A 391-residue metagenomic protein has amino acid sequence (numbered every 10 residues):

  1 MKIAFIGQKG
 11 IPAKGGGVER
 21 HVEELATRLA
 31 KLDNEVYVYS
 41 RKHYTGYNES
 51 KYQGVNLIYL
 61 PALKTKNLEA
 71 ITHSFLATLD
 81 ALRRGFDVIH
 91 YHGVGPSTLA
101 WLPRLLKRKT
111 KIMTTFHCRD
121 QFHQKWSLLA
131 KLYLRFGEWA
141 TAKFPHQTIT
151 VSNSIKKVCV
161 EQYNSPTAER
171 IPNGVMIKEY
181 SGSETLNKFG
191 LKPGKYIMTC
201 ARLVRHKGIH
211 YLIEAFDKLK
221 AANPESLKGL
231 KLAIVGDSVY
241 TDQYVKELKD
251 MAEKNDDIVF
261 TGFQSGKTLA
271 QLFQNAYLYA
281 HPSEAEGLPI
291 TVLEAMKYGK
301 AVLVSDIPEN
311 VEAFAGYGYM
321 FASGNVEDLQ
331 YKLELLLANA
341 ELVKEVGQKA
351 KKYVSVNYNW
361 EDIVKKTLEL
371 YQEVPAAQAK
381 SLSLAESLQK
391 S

Functional and structural regions predicted by a protein language model:
A4, G190-K207, I213-D217: Conserved donor-binding/catalytic core segment of Leloir-type glycosyltransferases
K42-Y44, V175, G229-K246, G262: Glycosyltransferase donor-sugar binding loop
L79-L82, K131-T148, L248: Membrane-proximal helix-turn-helix segments that form the acceptor-binding/catalytic region of lipid-linked
T110-K111, Q121-T141, K157: Nucleotide-sugar donor phosphate/pyrophosphate-binding loop at the beta->alpha transition of glycosyltransferases
S154, G174: Carbohydrate-associated surface elements
V245-K267: Nucleotide-activated donor-binding/catalytic signature segment of Leloir-type glycosyltransferases, i.e., the conserved
E284: Aromatic "clamp/platform" in nucleotide-sugar-dependent glycosyltransferases that forms part of the donor/acceptor
V304, Y319-E327, L335-E341: Conserved acidic donor-binding segment of nucleotide-sugar-dependent glycosyltransferases
